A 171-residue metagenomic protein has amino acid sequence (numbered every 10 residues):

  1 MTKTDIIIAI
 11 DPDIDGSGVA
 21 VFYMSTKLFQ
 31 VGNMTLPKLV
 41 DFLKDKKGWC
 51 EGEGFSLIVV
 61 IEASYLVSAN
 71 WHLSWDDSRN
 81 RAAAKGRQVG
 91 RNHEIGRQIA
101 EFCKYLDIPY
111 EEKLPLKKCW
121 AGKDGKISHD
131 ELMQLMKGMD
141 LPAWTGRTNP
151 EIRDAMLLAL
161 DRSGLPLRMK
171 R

Functional and structural regions predicted by a protein language model:
T2-R171: Phosphate- and other anionic-substrate recognition elements at nucleic-acid/protein interfaces
